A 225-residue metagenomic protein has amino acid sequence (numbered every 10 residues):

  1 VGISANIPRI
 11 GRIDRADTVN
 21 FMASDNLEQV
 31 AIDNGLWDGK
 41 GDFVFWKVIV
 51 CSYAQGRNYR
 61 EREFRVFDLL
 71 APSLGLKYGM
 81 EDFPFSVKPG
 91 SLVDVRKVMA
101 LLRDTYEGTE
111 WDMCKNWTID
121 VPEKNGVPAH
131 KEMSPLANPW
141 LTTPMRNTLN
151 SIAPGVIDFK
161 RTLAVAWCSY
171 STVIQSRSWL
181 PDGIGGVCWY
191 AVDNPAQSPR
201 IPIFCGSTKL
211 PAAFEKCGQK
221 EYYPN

Functional and structural regions predicted by a protein language model:
G2-N225: C-terminus-biased signal that marks the final domain/tail of proteins
